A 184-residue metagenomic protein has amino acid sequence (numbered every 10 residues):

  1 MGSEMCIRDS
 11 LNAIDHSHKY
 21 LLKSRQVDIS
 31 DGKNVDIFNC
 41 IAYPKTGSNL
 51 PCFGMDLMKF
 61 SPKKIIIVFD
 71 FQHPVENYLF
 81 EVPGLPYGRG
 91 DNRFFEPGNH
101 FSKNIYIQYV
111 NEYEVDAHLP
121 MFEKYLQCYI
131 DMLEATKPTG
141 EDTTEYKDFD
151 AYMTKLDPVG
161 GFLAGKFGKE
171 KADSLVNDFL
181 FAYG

Functional and structural regions predicted by a protein language model:
M1, E81-L85, N177, F181: General "foldedness" signal
M1-I7: Short, small-residue-biased leader/transition segments that mark boundaries at the very start of proteins
R8-N34, S48-F60: Broad, structure-driven detector of short, well-ordered beta-strand segments within folded domains
A13-I14, P44, F149-A151: Intrinsically disordered, low-complexity segments enriched in polar/charged residues with Gly/Pro, especially when
D36-K137, T144: Extended, non-transmembrane interaction/recognition domains
D131, A135-G184: Alpha-helical oligomerization segments
